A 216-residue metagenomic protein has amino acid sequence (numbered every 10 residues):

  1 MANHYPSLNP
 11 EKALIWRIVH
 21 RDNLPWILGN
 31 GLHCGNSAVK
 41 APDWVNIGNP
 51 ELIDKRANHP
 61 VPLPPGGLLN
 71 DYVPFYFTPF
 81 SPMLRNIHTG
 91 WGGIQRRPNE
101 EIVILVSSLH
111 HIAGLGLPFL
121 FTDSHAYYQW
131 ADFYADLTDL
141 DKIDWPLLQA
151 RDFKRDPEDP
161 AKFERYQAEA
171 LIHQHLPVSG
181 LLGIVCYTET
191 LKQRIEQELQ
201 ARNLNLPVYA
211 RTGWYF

Functional and structural regions predicted by a protein language model:
M1-F77, S81-F216: Active-site-proximal loop/hinge segments that shape catalytic or ion-binding/gating pockets
